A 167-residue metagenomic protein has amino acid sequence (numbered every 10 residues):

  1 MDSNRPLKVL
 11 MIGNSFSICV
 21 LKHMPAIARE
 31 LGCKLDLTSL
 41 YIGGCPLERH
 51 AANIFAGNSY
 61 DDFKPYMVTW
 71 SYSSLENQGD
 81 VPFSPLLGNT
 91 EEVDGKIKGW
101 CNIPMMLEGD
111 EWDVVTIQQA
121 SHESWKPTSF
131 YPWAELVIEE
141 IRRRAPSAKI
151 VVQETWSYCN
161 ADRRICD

Functional and structural regions predicted by a protein language model:
M1-S59: Serine-esterase "nucleophile elbow" of acetyl-processing enzymes
G13-L21, L47, E92-K96, E123-Y131: Acidic-and-aromatic substrate-binding clefts and catalytic sites of carbohydrate-active enzymes
K34-L37, D61-Y66, E139-R142: Glycine-rich loops and low-complexity Gly/Arg-rich segments that provide flexible linkers or classic glycine-based
G44-R49, S71-G79, K149-W156: Low-complexity, flexible helical/coil segments
A56-D61, N160-D162: A general structural signal for short secondary-structure boundary/capping elements
Y60-M106: Glycine-rich, highly charged phosphate/nucleotide-binding loops
K96-D167: Alpha-helical cap/lid subdomain in secreted, periplasmic, or secretory-pathway luminal O-acyl-processing enzymes
